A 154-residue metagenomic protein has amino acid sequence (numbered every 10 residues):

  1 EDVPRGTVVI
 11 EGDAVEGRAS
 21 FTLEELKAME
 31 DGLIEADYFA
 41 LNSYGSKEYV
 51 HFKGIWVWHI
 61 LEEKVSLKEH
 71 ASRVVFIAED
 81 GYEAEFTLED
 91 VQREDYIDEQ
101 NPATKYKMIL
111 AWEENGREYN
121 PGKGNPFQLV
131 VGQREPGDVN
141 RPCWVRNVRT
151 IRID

Functional and structural regions predicted by a protein language model:
E1-D154: N-terminal intrinsically disordered, low-complexity segments enriched in P/E/S/T
